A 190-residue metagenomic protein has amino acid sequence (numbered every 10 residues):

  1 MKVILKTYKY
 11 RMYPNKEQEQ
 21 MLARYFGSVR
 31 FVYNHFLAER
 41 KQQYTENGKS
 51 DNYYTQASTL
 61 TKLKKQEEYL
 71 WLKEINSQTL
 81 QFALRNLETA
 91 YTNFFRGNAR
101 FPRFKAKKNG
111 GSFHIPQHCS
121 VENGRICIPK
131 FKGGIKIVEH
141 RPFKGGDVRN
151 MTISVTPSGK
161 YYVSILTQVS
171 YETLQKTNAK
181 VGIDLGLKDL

Functional and structural regions predicted by a protein language model:
M1-L190: Nucleic-acid substrate recognition interfaces
